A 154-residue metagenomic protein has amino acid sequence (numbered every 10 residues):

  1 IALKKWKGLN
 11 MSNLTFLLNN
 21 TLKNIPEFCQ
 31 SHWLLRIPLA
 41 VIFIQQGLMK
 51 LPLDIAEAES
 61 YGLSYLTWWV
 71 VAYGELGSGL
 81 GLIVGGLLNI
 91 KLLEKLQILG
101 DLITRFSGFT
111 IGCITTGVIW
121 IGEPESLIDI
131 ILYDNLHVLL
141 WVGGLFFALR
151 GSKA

Functional and structural regions predicted by a protein language model:
W6-P52, L66-A154: Extended, low-polarity transmembrane helix blocks
A56-L66: Perimembrane loop-to-helix junctions flanking transmembrane segments
